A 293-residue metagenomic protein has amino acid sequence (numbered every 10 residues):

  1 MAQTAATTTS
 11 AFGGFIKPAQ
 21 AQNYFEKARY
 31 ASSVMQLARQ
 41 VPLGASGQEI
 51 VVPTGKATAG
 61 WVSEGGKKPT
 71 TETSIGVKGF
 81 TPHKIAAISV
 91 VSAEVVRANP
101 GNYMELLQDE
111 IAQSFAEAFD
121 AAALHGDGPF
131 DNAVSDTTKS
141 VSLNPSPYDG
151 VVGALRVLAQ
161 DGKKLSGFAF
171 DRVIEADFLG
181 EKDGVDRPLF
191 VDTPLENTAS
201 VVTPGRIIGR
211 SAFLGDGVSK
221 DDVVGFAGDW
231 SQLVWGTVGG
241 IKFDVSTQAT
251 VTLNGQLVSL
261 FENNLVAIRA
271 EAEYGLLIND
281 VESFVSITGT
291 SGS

Functional and structural regions predicted by a protein language model:
A2-A87, V152, S283: Assembly/oligomerization interface modules of large self-assembling protein complexes
G44, K139-V266, A272: Extended oligomerization regions of viral-like shell subunits
I50, I111, I268: A residue-level signal for conserved active-site and pocket-lining positions in enzyme catalytic cores
T54, A93, A272-L276: Beta-strand elements of well-folded, non-transmembrane domains
T58-V62, N99-P100, D177-G180, W235 (+1 more regions): Short helix/loop capping segments that flank catalytic or ligand/cofactor-binding pockets
E64-P69, Y103-L107, G184-V185, G228 (+1 more regions): Short intrinsically disordered coil segments
G76-G79, K84-D161, V202, E271 (+2 more regions): Alpha-helical scaffold segments that mediate packing/assembly in large oligomeric complexes
L260-S293: Hydrophobic, glycine-enriched assembly/anchoring segments
